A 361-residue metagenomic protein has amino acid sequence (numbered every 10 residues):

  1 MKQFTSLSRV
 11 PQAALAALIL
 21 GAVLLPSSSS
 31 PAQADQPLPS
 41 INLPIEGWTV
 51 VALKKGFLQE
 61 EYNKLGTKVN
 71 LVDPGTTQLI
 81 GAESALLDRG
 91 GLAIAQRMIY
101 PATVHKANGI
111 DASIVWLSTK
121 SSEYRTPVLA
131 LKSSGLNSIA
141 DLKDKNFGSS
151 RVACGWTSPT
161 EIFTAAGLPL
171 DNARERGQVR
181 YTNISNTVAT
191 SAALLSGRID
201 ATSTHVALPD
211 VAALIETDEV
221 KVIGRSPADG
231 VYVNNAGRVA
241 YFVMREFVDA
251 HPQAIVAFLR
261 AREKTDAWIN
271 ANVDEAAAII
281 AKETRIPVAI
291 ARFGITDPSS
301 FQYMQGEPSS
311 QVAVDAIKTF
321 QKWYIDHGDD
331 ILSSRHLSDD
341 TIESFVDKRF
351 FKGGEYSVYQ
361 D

Functional and structural regions predicted by a protein language model:
K2-L15: Bacterial N-terminal signal peptides that target proteins for export
A13-P26: Bacterial N-terminal signal peptides
S28-Q33: Sec/Tat signal peptide C-region and signal peptidase I cleavage site
D35-I184, D200, V206, G224: Short, glycine-/small- and polar/acidic-enriched structural segments that line small-molecule recognition paths
Q59-V69, P227-N234, F301-V314: Short, solvent-exposed loop/beta-turn-alpha elements that line the ligand-binding surface or hinge of extracytoplasmic
Y100, Q178, T182, N186-E283: Pocket-lining segment of extracytoplasmic ligand-binding domains
D249-I331: Secondary-structure end/capping motifs
Q321-D361: Conserved C-terminal helix/tail region of periplasmic/extracytoplasmic solute-binding proteins
